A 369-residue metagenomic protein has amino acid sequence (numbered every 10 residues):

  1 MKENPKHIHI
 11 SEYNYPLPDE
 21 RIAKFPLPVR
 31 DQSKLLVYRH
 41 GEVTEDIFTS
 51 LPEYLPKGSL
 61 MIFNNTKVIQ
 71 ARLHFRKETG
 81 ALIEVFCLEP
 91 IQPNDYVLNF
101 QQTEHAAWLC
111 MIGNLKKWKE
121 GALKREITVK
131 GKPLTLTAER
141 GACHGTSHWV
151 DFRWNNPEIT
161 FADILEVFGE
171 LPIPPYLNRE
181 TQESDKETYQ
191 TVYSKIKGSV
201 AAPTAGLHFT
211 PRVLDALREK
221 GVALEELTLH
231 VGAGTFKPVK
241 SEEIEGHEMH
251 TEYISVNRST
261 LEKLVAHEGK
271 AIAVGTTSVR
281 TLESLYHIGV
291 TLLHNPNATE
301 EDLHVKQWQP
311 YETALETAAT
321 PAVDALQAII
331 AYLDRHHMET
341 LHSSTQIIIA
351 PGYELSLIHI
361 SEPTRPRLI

Functional and structural regions predicted by a protein language model:
K2-S361, R365: Surface-exposed, charge/polar-rich loops and edge strands
